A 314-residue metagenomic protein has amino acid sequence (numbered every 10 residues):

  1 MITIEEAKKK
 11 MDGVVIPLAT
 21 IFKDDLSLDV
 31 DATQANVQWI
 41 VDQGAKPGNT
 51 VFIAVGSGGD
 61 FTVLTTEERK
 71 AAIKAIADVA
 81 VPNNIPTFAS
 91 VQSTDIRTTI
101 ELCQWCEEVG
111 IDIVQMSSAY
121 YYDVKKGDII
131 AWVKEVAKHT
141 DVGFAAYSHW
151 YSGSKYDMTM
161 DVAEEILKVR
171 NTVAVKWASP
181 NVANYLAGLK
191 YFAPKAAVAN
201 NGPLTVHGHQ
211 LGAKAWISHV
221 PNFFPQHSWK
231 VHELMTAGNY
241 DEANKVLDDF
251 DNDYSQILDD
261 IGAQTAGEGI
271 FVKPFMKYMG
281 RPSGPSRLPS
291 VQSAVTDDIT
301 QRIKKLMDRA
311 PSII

Functional and structural regions predicted by a protein language model:
I2-D157: Active-site beta->alpha loop and helix N-cap motifs at the rims of alpha/beta catalytic domains
I2-T3, K10, V15-I21, Q43-N49 (+1 more regions): C-terminal alpha-helical cap/extension of soluble enzyme domains
T33, I73, T99, Y185 (+2 more regions): A general structural signal for well-ordered alpha-helical segments in protein cores
A71, A75-V79, W105-V109, E135 (+6 more regions): Alpha-helical structural signal in soluble globular domains
I100-E101, K126-I129, D157-M158, A187 (+2 more regions): Short secondary-structure transition/capping segments
W150-I261: Catalytic alpha/beta core domains of metabolic enzymes, predominantly
